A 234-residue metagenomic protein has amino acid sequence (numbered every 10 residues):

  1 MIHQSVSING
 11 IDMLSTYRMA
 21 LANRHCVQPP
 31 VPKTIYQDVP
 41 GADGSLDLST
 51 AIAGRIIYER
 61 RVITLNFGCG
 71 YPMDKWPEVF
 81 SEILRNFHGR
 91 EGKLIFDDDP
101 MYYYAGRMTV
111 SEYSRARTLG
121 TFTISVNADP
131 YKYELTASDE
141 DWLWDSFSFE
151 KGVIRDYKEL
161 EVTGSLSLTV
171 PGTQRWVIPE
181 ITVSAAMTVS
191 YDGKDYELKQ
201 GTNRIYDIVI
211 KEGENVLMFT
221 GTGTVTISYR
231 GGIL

Functional and structural regions predicted by a protein language model:
M1-L234: Extracellular/virion structural assembly segments
